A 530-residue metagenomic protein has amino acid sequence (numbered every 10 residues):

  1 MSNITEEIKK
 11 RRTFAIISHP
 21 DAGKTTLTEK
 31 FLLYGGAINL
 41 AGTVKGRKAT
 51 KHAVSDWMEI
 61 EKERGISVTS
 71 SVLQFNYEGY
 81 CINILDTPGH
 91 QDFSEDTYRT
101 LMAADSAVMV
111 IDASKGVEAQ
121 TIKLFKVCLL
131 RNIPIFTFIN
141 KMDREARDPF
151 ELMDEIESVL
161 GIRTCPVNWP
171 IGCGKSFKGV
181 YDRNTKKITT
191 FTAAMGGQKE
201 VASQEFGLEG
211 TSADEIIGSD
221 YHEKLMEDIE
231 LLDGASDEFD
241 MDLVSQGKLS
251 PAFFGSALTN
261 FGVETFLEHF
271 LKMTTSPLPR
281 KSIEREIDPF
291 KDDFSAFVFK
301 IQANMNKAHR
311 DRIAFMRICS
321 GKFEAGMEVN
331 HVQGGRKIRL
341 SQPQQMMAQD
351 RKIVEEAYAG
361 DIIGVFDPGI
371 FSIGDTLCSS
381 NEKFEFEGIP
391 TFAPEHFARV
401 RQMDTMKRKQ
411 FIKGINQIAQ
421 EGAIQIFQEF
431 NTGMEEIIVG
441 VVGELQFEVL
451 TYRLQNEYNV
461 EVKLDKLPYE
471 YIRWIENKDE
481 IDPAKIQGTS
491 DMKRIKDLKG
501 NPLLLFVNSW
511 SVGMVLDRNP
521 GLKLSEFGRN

Functional and structural regions predicted by a protein language model:
M1-N530: Structural and coupling elements of P-loop NTPases
